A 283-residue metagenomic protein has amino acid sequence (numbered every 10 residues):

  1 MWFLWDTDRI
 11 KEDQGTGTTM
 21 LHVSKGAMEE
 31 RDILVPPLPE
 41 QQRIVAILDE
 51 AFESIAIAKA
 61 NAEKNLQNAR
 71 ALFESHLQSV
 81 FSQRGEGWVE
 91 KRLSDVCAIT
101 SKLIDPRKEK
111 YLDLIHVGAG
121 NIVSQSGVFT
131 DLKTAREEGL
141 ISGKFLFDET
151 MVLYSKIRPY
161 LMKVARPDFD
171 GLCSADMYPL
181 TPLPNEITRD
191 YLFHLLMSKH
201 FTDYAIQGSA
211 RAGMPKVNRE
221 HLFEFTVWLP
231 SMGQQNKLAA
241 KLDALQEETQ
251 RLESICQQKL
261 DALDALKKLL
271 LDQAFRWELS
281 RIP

Functional and structural regions predicted by a protein language model:
W2, R9-G15, G118-K133, V152-C173 (+2 more regions): Short, ligand-facing micro-motifs at secondary-structure edges
W5, I10, G17-P39, I157 (+2 more regions): A short glycine-rich beta-alpha junction/loop motif
G17, L140-I141, R211, S254: Short, solvent-exposed loop/turn positions at domain surfaces that link secondary-structure elements or cap domain
E30-A46, E50, I57, N61-P106 (+5 more regions): Non-catalytic DNA-recognition/assembly elements of restriction-modification systems
S94-P106, I115-E149: Sequence-specific dsDNA recognition surfaces
R107-H116, L132, F145-L146, A165-A175 (+2 more regions): Short, surface-exposed loop/turn microsegments at beta-strand edges and helix-strand junctions
E186-D190, N236: Short, conserved charged micro-motifs
A274, S280-P283: Intrinsic disorder at enzyme termini
